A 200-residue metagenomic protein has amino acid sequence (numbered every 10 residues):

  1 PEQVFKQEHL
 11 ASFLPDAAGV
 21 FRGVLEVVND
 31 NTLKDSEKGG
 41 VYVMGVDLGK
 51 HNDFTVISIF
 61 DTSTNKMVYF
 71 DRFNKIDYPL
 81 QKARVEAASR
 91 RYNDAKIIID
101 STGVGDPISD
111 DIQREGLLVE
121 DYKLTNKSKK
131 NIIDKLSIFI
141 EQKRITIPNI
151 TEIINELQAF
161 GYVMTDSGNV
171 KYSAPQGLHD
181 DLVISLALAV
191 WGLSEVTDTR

Functional and structural regions predicted by a protein language model:
P1-V46: ATPase catalytic-site recognition across NTP-hydrolyzing enzymes
H9, L136, S185: A residue-level signal for conserved active-site and pocket-lining positions in enzyme catalytic cores
F13, L48-K50, G103: Short, flexible loop/turn elements at secondary-structure junctions
E37-T62: Gly/Thr-rich phosphate-binding beta-strand-loop-beta motif of the actin/hexokinase/Hsp70
G45, G161-R200: Charge-patterned, long linear interaction tracts outside catalytic cores
L48, T62, S101, D181-L182: Generic detector of well-ordered alpha-helical packing
V56, L80-A87, D181-I184: Well-ordered alpha-helical segments embedded in enzymatic catalytic cores
S63-S167: Mg2+-dependent endonuclease catalytic cores in nucleic-acid-processing enzymes, primarily RNase H-like
